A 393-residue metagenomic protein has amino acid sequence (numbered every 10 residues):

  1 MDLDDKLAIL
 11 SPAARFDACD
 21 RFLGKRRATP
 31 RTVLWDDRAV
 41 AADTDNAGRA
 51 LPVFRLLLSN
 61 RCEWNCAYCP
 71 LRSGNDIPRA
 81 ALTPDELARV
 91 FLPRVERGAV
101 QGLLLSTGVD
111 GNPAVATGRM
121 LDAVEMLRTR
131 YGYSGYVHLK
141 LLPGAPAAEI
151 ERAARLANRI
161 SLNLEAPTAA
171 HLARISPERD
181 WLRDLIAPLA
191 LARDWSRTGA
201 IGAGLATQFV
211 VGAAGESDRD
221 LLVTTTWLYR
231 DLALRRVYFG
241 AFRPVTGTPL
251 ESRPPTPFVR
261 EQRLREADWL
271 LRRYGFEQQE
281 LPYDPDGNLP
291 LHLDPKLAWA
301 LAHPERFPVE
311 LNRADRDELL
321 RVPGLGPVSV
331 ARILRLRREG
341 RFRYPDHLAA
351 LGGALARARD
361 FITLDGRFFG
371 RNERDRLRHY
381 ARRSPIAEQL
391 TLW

Functional and structural regions predicted by a protein language model:
M1-W64, A354-L355, I362-T363, R367-S384 (+1 more regions): Flexible, acidic/Gly-rich N-terminal and inter-domain linker regions that tether and position cofactor-handling modules
G48, L56-D85: Canonical Radical SAM [4Fe-4S] cluster-binding loop centered on the CxxxCxxC motif and its immediate flanking residues
V53, C66, L105, L162 (+3 more regions): Conserved, mostly hydrophobic/aromatic
R72-L87, R94-M120, M126-A148, A154-G199 (+2 more regions): Core AdoMet radical
R159, L164, T168, R183-P249 (+1 more regions): Conserved C-terminal portion of the radical SAM core fold that forms the substrate/S-adenosylmethionine-binding
L289-E318, P345-W393: C-terminal extensions
L336-R337: Residue-level signature of tetratricopeptide-repeat
